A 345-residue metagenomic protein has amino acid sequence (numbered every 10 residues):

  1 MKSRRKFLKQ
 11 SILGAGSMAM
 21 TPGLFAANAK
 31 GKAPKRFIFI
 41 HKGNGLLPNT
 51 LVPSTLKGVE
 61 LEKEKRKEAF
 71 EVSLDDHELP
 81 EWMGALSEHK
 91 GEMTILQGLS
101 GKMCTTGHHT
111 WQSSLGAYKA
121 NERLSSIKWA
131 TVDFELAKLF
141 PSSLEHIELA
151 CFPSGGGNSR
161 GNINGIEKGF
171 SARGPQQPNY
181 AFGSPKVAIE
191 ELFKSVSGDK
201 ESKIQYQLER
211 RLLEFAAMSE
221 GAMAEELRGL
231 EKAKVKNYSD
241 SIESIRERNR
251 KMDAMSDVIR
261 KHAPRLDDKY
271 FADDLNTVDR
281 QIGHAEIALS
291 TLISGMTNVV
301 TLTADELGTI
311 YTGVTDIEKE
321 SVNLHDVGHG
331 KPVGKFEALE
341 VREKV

Functional and structural regions predicted by a protein language model:
K2-V345: Ligand-binding pockets and gating/stacking loops
